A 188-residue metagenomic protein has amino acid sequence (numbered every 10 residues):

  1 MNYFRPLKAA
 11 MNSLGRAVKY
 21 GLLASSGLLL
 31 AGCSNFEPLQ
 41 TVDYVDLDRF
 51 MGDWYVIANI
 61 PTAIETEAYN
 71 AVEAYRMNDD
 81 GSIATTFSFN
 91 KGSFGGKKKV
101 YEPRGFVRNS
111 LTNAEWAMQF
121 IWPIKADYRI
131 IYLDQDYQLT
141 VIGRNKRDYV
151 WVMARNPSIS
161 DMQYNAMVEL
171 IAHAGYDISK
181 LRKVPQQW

Functional and structural regions predicted by a protein language model:
N2-M11, G15, K19, G32-W188: A beta-rich soluble binding module of mature secreted/lumenal proteins
G21-L29: Bacterial N-terminal signal peptides
